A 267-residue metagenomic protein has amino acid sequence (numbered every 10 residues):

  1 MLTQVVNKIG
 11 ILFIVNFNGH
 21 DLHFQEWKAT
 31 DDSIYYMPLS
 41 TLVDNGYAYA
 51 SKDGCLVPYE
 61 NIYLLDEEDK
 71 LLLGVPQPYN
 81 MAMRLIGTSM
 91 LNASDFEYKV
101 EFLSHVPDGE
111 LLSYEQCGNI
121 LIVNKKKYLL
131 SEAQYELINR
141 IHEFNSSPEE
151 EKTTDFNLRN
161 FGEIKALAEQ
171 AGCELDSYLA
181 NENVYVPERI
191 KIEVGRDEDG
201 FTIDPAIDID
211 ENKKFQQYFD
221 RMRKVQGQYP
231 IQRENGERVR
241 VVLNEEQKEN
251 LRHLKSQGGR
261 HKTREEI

Functional and structural regions predicted by a protein language model:
M1-I267: Accessory nucleic-acid engagement and inter-domain coupling regions that lie outside the RecA/P-loop ATPase cores
